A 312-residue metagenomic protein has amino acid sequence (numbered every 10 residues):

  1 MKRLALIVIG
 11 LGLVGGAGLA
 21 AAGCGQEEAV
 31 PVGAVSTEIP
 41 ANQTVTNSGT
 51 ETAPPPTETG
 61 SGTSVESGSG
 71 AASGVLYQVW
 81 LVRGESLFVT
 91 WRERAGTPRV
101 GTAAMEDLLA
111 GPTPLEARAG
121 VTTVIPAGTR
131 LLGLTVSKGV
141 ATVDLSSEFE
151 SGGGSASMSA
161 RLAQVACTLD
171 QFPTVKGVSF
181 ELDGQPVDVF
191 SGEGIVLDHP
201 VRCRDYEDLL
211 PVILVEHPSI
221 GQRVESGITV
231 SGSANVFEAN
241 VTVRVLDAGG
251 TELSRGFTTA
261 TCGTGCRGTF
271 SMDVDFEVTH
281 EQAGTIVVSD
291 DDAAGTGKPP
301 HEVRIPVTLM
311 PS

Functional and structural regions predicted by a protein language model:
K2-S312: Bimodal "functional hotspot" detector
